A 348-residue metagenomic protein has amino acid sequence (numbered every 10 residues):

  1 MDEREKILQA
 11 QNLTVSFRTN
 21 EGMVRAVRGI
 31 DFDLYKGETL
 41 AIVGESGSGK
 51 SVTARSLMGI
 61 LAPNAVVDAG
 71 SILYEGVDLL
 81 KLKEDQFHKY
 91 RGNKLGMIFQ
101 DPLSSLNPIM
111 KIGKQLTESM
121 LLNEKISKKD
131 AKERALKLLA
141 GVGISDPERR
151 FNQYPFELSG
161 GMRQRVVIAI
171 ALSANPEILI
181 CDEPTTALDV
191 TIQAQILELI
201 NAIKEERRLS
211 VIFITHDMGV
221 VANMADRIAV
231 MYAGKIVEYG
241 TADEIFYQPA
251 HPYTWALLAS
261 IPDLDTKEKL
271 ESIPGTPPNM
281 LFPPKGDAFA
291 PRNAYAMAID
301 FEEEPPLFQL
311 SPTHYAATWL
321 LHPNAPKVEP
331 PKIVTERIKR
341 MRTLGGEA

Functional and structural regions predicted by a protein language model:
E3-I7, S16-G29, I60-V66, K83-Q86 (+2 more regions): A short, flexible loop at the N-terminus of ABC-type nucleotide-binding domains that lies
R4-K6, S145-E148, T241-G345: Short catalytic/signature loops enriched in Gly
E45, G59-I60, I180-P184, L188 (+1 more regions): P-loop NTP-binding/switch modules centered on Walker-like glycine-rich loops
V67-D78: Conserved ABC transporter NBD signature motif
D78, D130-R149, L258: Conserved ABC ATPase "signature" region
L79-G96, L122, E244-P249, N279-P284: ABC ATPase NBD coupling module
S173-E177: A short, proline-enriched helix->beta-strand linker immediately N-terminal to the Walker B motif in ABC-type P-loop
